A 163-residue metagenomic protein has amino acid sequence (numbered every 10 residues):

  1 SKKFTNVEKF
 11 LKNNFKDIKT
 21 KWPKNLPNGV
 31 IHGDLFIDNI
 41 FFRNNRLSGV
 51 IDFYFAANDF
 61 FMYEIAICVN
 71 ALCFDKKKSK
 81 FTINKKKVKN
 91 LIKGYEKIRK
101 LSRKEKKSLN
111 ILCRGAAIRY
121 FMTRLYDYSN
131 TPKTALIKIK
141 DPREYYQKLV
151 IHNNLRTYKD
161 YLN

Functional and structural regions predicted by a protein language model:
S1-G33, R43, K100: An alpha-helical support segment within catalytic cores of ATP-dependent transferases
N6, Y120-N163: ATP/Mg2+ or Mg2+-diphosphate-binding catalytic cores that bind nucleotide phosphates or diphosphates via glycine-rich
V30, S48, F60: Hydrophobic "anchor" residues on beta-strands that sit immediately upstream of conserved functional sites
I51-A56: Activation of the activation-loop gatekeeper triad in protein kinase-fold domains
M62-K100, A116-T131: Active-site activation/catalytic loop segments of kinase-like enzymes and analogous catalytic loops in related
R103-C113: All-alpha amphipathic helical-bundle segments outside canonical DNA-binding/catalytic cores that form hydrophobic
